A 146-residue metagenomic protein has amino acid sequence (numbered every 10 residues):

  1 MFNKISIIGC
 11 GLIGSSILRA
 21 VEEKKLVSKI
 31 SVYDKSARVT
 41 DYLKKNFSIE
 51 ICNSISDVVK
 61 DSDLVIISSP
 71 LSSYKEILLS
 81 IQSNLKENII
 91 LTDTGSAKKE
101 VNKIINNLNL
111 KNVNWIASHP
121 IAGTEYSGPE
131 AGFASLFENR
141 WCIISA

Functional and structural regions predicted by a protein language model:
M1-I51, D57-V59: NAD(P)+-binding Rossmann beta1-loop-alpha1 motif at the extreme N-terminus of oxidoreductases
F2-K4, N88, N139: Phosphate-coordination loops involved in phosphoryl transfer and adenosine-cofactor binding
V27-S28, L85-I89, N112-V113: A short helix->loop->beta-strand "cap" motif at the edges of active sites that frequently abuts
K35, P70, T94: Short beta->alpha hinge that forms the Motif I/post-I loop of the SAM-binding pocket
S56-L85, I90: Rossmann-like NAD(P)-binding element
L85-I104: ADP-ribose/adenylate-binding Rossmann-like module
L108-A146: Rossmann-fold dinucleotide-binding core
